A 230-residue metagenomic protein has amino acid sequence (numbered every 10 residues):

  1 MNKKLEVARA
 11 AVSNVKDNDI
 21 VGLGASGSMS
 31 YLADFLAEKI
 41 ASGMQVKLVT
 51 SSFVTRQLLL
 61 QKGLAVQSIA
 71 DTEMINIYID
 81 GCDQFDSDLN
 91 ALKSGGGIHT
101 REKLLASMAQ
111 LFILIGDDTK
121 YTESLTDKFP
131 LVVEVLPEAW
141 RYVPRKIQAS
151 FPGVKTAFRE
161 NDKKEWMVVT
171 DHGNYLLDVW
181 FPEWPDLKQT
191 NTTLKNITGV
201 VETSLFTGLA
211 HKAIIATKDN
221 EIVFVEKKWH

Functional and structural regions predicted by a protein language model:
M1-D80: N-terminal active-site beta-alpha-beta segment that forms phosphate/nucleotide-binding and substrate-recognition loops
N2-E6, F53-R56, L60-H230: Conserved phosphate- and dinucleotide-binding cores of soluble alpha/beta proteins, encompassing both enzyme active
